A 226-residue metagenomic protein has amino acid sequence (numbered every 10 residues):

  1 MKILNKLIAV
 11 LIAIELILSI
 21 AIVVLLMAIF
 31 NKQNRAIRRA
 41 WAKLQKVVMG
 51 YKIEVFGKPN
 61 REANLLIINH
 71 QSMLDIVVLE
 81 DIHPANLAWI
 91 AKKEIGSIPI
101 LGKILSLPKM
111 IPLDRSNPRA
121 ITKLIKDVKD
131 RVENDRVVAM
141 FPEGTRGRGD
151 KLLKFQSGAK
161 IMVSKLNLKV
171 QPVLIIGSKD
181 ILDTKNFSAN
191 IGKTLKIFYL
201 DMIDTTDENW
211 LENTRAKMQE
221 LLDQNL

Functional and structural regions predicted by a protein language model:
M1-E54, K103-I104: A transmembrane-helix-recognition feature enriched in membrane-embedded lipid enzymes and envelope glyco-/phospholipid
L16, I20-A28, V48, N60-P118: Catalytic core of membrane glycerolipid acyltransferases/transacylases, capturing the structured, soluble-facing
W41, D75-V78, I100, G158-A159 (+1 more regions): Hydrophobic alpha-helical segments typical of transmembrane helices and their membrane-interface/capping positions
K52, A88, I111, V137 (+1 more regions): Residue-level detector of anion-binding/catalytic polar loops
V55, I111-D114, T205: Short acidic-hydrophobic, aromatic-tinged amphipathic segments that line or gate anion-handling sites
V55, L66, W89-I90, I197-Y199: Generic preference for hydrophobic
T122-L226: Non-catalytic C-terminal accessory region of glycerolipid acyltransferases and related lyso-lipid remodeling enzymes
